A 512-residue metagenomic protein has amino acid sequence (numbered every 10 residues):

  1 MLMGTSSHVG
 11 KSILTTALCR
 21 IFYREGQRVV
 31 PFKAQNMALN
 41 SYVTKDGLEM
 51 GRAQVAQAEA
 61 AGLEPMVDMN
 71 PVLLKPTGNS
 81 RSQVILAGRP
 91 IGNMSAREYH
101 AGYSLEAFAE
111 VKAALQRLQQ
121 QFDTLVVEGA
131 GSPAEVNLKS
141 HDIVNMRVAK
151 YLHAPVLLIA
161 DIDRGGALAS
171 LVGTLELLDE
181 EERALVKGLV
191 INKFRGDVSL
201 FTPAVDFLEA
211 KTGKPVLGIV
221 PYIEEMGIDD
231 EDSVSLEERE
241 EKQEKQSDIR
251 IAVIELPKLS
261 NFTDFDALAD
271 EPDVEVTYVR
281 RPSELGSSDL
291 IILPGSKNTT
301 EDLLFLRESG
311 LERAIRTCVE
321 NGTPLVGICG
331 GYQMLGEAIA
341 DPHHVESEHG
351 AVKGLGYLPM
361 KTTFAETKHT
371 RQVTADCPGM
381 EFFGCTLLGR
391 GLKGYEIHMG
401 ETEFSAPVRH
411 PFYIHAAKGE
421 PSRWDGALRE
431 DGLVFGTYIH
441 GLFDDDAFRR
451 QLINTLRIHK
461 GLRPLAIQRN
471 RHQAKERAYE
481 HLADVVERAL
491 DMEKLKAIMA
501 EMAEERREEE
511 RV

Functional and structural regions predicted by a protein language model:
M1-E320, P324, D341-H344, V352 (+2 more regions): Flexible phosphate-sensing "switch/lid" loops adjacent to ATP/NTP-binding sites across phosphate-transfer
C329-G330: Catalytic nucleophile serine of serine hydrolases, specifically the conserved "nucleophile elbow" pentapeptide
Q333: Glycine-rich SAM-binding Motif I of class I
G336-E337: Short glycine-enriched nucleophile-adjacent loop and the immediately C-terminal alpha-helix near the catalytic center
P359-M360: Active-site nucleophile loop of the alpha/beta-hydrolase fold
F364-Q372: Cysteine-dependent PTP/DSP-like catalytic domain, specifically the C-terminal lobe
